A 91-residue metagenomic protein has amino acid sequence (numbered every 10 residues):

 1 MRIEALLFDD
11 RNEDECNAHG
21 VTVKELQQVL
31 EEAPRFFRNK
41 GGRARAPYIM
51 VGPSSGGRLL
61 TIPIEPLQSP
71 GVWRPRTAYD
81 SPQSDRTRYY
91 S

Functional and structural regions predicted by a protein language model:
M1-S91: Ribonuclease/tRNase effector modules and their secretory precursors
